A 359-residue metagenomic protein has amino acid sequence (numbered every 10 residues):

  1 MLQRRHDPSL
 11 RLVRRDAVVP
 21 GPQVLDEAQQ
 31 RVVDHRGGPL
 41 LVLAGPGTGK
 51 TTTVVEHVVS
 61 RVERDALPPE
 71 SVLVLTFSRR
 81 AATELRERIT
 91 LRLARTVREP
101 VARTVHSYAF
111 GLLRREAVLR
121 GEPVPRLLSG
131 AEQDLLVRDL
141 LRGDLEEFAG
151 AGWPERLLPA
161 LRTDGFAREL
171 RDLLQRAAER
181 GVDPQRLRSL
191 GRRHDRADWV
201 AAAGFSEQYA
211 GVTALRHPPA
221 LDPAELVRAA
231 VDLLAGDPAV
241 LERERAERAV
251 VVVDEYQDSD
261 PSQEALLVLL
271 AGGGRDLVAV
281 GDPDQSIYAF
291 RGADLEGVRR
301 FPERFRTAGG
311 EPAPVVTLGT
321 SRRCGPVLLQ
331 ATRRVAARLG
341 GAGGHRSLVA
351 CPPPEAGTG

Functional and structural regions predicted by a protein language model:
M1-L127, E242, V251-V252, L328-R333: P-loop NTPase Walker
L2-A17, P261-G359: Conserved RecA-like helicase ATPase core segment that couples NTP binding/hydrolysis to strand translocation
L2-L43, T48, T52-T53, S71-L73 (+5 more regions): Accessory N-terminal region flanking or inserted into the helicase ATPase core in nucleic-acid motor proteins
H57, E84-I89, Y108-L112, E132 (+4 more regions): Alpha-helical scaffold elements adjacent to nucleotide-binding pockets in ATP/GTP-utilizing enzyme cores
D65-L67, R95, R243-E244, L269-G273 (+1 more regions): Conserved catalytic network of the ASCE P-loop NTPase/AAA+ motor domain
A81, L85, Q133, F166 (+7 more regions): Helical mechanochemical/support elements of P-loop NTPase systems and associated helical scaffolds
V97-E99, L119-E207, E311-S321, L329 (+1 more regions): ATP-hydrolysis module of ASCE/P-loop NTPase motor domains, specifically the Walker B Asp-Glu catalytic pair
